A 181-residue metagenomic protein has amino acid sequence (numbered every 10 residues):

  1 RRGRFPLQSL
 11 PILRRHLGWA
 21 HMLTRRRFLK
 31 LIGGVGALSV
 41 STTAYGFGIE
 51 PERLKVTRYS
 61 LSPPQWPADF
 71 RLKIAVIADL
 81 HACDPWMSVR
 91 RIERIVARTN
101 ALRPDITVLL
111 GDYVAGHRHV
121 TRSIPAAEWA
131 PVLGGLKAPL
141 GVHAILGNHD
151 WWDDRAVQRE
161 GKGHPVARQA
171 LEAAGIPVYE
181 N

Functional and structural regions predicted by a protein language model:
P6, L10-H21, R27-F47: N-terminal export signals
H21-M22, S39-F70, A75, A97: C-terminal segment of N-terminal export signals and the immediately downstream linker at the start of the mature
R71-A167: Membrane-embedded segments
L171-E172: A generic structural signal for well-ordered alpha-helical segments
